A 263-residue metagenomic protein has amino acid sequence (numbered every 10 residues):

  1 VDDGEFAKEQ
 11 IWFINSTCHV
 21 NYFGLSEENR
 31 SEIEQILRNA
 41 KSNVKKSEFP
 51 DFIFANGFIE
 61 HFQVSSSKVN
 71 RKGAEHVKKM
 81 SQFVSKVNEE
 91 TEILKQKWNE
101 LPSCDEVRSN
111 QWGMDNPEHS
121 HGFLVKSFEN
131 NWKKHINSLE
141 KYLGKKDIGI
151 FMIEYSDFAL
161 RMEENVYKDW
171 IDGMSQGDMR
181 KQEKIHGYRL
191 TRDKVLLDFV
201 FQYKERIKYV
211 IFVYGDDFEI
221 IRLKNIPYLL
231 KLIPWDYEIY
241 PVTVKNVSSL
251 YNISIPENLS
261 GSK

Functional and structural regions predicted by a protein language model:
V1-K45, F62-K263: Metal-dependent nuclease catalytic core centered on acidic motifs
E48: Aromatic-lined ligand-binding clefts that engage carbohydrates, nucleic acids, or primary amines
F52, G57-Q63: Conserved catalytic cores of phosphodiester-cleaving nucleases, focusing on short active-site segments
